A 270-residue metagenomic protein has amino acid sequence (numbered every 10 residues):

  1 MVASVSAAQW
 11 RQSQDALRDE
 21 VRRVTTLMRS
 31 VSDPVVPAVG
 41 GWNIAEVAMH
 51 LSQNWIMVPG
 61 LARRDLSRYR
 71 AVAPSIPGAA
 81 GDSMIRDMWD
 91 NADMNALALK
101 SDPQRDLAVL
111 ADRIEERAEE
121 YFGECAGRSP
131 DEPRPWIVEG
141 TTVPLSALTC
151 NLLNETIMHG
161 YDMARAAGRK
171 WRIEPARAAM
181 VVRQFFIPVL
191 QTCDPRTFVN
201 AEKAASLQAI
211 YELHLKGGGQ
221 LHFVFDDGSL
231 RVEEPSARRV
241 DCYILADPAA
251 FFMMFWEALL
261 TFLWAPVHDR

Functional and structural regions predicted by a protein language model:
M1-M49: Non-cleavable N-terminal signal-anchor transmembrane helices
M1-W10, V58-G127, D131-P133: Short, helix-capping/interhelical loops that line the mouth of catalytic, cofactor-, or ligand-binding pockets
W10, Q14-L17, I44, L107 (+3 more regions): Hydrophobic packing residues in well-ordered alpha-helices of helical domains and bundles
E20-L27, N54, R117-E120, E124-G127 (+2 more regions): Amphipathic, well-ordered alpha-helical segments in soluble domains
D33-S83, P135-P195: Short, contiguous alpha-helical
V182-F225: A glycine-rich beta-turn/hairpin centered on an aromatic-Pro dipeptide
L213-P248: Acidic/His-leaning functional-site neighborhoods
P235-R270: C-terminal interaction segments
